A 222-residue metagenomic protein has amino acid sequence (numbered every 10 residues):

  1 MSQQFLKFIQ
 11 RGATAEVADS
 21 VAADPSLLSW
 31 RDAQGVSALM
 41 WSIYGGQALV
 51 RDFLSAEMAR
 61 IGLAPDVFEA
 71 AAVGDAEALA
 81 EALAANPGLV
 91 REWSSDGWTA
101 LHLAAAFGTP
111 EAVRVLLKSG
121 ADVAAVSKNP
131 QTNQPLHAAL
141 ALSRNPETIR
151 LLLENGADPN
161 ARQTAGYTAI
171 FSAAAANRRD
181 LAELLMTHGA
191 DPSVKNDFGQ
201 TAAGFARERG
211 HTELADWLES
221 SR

Functional and structural regions predicted by a protein language model:
M1-D32, V73-S95, A100: N-terminal segments that cap or nucleate solenoid repeat domains
M1-F5, R31-S37, G62-E69, E92-A100 (+3 more regions): Ankyrin-repeat boundary/"N-cap" motif
M1-K7, R51-V73, E81, A85 (+4 more regions): Ankyrin-repeat-protein effector appendages
K7-A13, W41-Q47, E69-D75, L103-T109 (+3 more regions): Ankyrin repeat A-helix N-terminal signature
E16, L49-V50, A78, E111-A112 (+3 more regions): Conserved ankyrin/ankyrin-like repeat signature
D19-S26, D52-R60, L83-L89, R114-D122 (+3 more regions): Ankyrin repeat domain, specifically the short helix-to-loop turn at the C-terminus of the second helix of each repeat
Q34-R60: Long, contiguous interaction/recruitment modules in multidomain scaffold/adaptor proteins
N160-F205: Ankyrin-repeat and related helical/solenoid repeat scaffolds used for protein-protein interactions
